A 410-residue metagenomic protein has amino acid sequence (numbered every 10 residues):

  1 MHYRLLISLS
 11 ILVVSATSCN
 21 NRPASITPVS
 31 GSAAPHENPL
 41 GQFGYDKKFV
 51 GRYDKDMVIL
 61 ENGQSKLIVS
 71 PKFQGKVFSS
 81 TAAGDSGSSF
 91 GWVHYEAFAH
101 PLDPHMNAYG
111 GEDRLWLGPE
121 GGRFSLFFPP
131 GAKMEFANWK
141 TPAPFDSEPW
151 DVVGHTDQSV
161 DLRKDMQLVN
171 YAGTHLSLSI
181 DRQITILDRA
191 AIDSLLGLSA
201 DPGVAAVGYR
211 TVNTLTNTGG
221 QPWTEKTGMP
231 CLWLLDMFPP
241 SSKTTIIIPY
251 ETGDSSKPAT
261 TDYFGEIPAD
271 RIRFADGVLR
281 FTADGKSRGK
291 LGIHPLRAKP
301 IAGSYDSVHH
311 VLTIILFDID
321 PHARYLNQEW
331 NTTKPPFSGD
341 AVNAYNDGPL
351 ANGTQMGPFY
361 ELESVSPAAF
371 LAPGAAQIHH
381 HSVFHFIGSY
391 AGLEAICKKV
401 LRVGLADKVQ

Functional and structural regions predicted by a protein language model:
L5-V13: Sec-dependent N-terminal signal peptides
S15-S18: C-terminal motif of bacterial Sec signal peptides marking the signal peptidase cleavage site
N20-R22: Bacterial signal peptide processing site
G31-G63: Short, Gly/Pro- and small/polar-rich lid/capping loops
Y53, V58-L67, P71-P129, V207 (+2 more regions): A contiguous, surface-exposed recognition patch within enzymatic or periplasmic domains that forms
P71, K164, R182, A375-G388: Short, hydrophobic/aromatic-enriched beta-strand segments in well-ordered soluble domains
P129-V207, M356: Extended, loop-rich substrate-binding clefts of extracytoplasmic carbohydrate-active enzymes
M166-L168, I184-A190, L215-G219, S364-F370 (+1 more regions): Beta-strand elements of well-folded, non-transmembrane domains
